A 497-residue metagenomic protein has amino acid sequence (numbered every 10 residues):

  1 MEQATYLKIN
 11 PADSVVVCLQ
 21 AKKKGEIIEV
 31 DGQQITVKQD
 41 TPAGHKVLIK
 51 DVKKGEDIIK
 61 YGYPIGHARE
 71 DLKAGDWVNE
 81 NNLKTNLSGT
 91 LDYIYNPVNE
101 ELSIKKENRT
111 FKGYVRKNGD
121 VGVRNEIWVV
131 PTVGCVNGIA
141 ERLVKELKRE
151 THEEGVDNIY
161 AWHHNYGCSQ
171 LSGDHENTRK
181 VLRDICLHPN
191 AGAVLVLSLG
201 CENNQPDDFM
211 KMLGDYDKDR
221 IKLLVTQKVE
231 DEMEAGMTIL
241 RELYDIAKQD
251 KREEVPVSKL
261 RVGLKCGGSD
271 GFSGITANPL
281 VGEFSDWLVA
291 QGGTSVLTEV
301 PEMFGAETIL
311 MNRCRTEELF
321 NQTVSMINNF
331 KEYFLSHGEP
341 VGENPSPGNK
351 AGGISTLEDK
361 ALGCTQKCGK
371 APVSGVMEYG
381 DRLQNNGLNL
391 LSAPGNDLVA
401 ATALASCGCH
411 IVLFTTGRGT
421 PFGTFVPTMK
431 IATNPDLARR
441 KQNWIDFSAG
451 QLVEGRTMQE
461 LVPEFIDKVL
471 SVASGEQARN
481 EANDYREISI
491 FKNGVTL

Functional and structural regions predicted by a protein language model:
E2-I411, R418-P421, V426-L497: Metallocofactor- and cofactor-centric catalytic cores in central/energy metabolism, strongly enriched
